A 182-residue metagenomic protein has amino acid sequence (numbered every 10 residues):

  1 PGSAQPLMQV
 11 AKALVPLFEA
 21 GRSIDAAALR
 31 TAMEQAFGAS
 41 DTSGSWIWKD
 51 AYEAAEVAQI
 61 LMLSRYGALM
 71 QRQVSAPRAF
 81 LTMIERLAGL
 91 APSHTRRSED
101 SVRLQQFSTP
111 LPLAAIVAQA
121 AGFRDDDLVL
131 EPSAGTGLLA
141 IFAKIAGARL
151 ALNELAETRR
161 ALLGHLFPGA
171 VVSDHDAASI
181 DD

Functional and structural regions predicted by a protein language model:
P1-D182: Class I S-adenosyl-L-methionine-dependent methyltransferase catalytic core
